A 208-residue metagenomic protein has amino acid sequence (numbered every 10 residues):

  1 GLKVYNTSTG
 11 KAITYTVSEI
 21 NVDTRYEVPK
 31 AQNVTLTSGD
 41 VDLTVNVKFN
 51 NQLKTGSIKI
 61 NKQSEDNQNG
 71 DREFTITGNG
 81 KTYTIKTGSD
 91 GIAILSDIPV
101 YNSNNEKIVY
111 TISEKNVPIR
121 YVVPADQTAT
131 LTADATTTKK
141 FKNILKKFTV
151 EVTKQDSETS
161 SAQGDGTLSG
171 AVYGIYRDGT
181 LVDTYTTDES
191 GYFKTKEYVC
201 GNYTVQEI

Functional and structural regions predicted by a protein language model:
G1-I208: Solvent-exposed loop/turn and edge beta-strand elements of beta-rich ligand-binding domains
